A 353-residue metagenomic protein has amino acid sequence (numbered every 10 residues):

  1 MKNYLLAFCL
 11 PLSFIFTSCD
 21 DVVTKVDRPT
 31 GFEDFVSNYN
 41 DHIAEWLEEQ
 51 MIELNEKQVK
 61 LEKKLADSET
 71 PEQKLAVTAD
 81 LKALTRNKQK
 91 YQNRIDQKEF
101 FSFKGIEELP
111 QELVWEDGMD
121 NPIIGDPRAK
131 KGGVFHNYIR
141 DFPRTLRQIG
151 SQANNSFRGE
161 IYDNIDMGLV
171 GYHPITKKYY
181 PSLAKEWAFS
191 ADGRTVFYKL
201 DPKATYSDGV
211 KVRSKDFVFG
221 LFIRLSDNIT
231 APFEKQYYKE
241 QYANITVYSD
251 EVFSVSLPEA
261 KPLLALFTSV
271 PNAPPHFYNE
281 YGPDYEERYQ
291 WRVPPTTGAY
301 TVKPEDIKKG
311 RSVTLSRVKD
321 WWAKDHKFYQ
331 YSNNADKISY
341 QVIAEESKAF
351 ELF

Functional and structural regions predicted by a protein language model:
F16-S18: C-terminal motif of bacterial Sec signal peptides marking the signal peptidase cleavage site
D20-E33: Bacterial Sec signal peptide processing site at the extreme N-terminus
V22-V23, P127-K130, E234-P283, R288-Q290 (+2 more regions): Surface-exposed binding/hinge segments that line and control ligand-binding clefts or catalytic entry sites
G31-E53, K57-K60, K64-D67, P71-A83 (+3 more regions): Aromatic- and charge-enriched surface segment that lines or borders ligand/interaction sites
T78-P143: Long amphipathic alpha-helical scaffold segments
D117-N121, G133-F189, F222, P295: N-terminal lobe/hinge region of extracytoplasmic solute-binding protein
G132-F142, K185, T195-Y198, F217 (+4 more regions): Short, well-ordered beta-strand elements
S156, E160-M167, H173-I175, S269-Q341 (+1 more regions): Gly/Pro-rich hinge or "lid" segments in bacterial periplasmic/extracellular proteins
